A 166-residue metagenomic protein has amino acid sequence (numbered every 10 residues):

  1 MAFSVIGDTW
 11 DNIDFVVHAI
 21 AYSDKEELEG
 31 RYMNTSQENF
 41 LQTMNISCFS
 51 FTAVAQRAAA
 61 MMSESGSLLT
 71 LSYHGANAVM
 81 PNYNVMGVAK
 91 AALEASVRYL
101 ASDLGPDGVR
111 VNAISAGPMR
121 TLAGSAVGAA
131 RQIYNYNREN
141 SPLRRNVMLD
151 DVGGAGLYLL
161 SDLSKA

Functional and structural regions predicted by a protein language model:
M1-N12, A155: Conserved amphipathic alpha-helix within the SDR
F3, A55, V97-R98, G153-G156 (+1 more regions): Short-chain dehydrogenase/reductase
D11, M61, R145-A166: C-terminal substrate-recognition "lid" of short-chain dehydrogenase/reductases
N12, S67, R110-N112, K165: Structural signature of beta-strand start/N-cap positions in the alpha/beta core of ABC transporter nucleotide-binding
I13-A21: Conserved hydrophobic beta-strands of the Rossmann-like cofactor-binding core in SDR/related NAD(P)H-dependent
A21-A60, E64-P106, P118-R120, E139 (+1 more regions): Catalytic loop of short-chain dehydrogenase/reductase
V111, S115-A126: Short, flexible catalytic-loop segment of classical short-chain dehydrogenase/reductase
R131-D151: Catalytic Tyr-x(3-8)-Lys segment
